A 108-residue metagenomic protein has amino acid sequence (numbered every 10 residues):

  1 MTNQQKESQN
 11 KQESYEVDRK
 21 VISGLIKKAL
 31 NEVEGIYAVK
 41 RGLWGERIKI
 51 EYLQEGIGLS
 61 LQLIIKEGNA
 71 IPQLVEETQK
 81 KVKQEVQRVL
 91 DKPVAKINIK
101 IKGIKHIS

Functional and structural regions predicted by a protein language model:
M1-Q9: N-terminal, Lys/Arg- and Ser/Thr-rich interaction peptides
N3-Q4, K49-I50, K105-I107: Intrinsic low-complexity, intrinsically disordered or marginally ordered coil/linker segments
N10-I48: N-proximal, solvent-exposed amphipathic alpha-helical segments enriched in charged/polar residues
V33-I64, I101-G103: Short edge beta-strands and adjacent turn/loop segments
L63, E67-I71: Amphipathic, heptad-repeat alpha-helical segments used for oligomerization and assembly
I71-L90, V94: Short, non-transmembrane amphipathic alpha-helical segments
P93-S108: Short, highly charged C-terminal tails/helix-capping segments
